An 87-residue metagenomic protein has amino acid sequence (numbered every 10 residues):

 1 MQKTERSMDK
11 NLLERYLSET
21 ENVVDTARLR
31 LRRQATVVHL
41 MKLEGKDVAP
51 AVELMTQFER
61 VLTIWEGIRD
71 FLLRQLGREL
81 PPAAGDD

Functional and structural regions predicted by a protein language model:
M1-D87: Anionic, Ser/Thr-rich low-complexity intrinsically disordered regions
